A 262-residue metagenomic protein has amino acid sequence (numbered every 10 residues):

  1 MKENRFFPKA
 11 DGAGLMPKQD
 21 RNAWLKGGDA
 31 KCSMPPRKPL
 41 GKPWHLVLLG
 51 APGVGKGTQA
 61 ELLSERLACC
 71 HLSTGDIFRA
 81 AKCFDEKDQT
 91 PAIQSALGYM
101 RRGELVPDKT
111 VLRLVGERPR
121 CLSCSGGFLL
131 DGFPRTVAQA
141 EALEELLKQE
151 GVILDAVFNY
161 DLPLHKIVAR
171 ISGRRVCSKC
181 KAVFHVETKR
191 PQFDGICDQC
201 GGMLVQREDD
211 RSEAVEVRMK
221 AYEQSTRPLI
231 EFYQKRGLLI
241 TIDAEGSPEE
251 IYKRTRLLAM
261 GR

Functional and structural regions predicted by a protein language model:
M1-R262: Glycine-rich phosphate-binding loop of ATP-dependent small-molecule kinases
